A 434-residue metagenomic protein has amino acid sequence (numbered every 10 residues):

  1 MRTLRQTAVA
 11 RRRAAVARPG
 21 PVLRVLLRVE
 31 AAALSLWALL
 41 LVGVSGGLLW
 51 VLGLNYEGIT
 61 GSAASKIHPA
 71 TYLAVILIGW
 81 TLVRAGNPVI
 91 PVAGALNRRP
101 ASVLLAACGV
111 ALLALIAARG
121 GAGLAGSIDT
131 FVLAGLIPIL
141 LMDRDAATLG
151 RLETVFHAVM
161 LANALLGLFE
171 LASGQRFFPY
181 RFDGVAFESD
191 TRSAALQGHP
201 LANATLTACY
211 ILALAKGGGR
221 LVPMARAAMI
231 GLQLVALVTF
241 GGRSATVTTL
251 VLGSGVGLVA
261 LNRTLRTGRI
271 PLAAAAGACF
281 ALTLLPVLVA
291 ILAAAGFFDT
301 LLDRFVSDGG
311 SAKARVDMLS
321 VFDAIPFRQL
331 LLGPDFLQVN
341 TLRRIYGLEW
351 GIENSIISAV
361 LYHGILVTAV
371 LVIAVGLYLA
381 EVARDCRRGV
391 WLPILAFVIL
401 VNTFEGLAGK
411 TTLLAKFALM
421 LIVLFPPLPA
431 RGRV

Functional and structural regions predicted by a protein language model:
R2-N87, L112-A114, V398-N402: N-terminal signal-anchor transmembrane segment
Y56-G61, F177, F297-H363: Long extracytoplasmic/lumenal interhelical loops at the membrane interface of multi-pass membrane proteins
I78, L212, W391-V401, A408-V434: Transmembrane alpha-helices of multi-pass inner-membrane enzymes
A85-A101, G217-A228, L265-P271, L377-I394: Membrane-interface helix-loop-helix junctions at transmembrane boundaries of multi-pass membrane enzymes, predominantly
R99-V110, R119-R144: Aromatic-anchored transmembrane helix interface
E153-F177, A195-V259: Alpha-helical transmembrane segments of multi-pass inner-membrane proteins
L165, A172, G257-V306: A membrane-periplasm/extracellular boundary helix in multi-pass inner-membrane enzymes that assemble envelope glycans
A276, F280, Y362-N402: Hydrophobic transmembrane alpha-helices and their immediate junctions
